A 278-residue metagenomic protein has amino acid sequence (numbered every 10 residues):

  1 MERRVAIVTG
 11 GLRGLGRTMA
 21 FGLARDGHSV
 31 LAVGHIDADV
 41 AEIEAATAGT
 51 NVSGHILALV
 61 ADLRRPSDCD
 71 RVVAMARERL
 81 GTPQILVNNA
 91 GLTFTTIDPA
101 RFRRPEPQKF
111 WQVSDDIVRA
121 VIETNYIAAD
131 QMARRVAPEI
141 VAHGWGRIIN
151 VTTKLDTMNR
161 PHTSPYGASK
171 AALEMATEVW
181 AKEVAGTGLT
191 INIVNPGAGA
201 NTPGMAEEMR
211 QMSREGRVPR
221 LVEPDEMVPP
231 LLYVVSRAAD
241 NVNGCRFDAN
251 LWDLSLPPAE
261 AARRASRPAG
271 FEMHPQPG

Functional and structural regions predicted by a protein language model:
L12-R13: Conserved glycine-rich cofactor-binding loop
D26, I140, M158, V179-L189 (+1 more regions): Active-site-adjacent segment of SDR/Rossmann-fold oxidoreductases
D26-E42: Conserved glycine-rich Rossmann-like NAD(P)H-binding loop of the short-chain dehydrogenase/reductase
V60-V72, D115: The beta1-alpha1 cofactor-binding region of Rossmann-like NAD(H)/NADP(H)-dependent oxidoreductases
L92-T93, R104-I117, R147-A172, T177-E178 (+3 more regions): Catalytic loop of short-chain dehydrogenase/reductase
A133-R134, E178: A short, exposed helix-loop element centered on a Lys and neighboring polar residues
I193, R210-G278: C-terminal helical subdomain
